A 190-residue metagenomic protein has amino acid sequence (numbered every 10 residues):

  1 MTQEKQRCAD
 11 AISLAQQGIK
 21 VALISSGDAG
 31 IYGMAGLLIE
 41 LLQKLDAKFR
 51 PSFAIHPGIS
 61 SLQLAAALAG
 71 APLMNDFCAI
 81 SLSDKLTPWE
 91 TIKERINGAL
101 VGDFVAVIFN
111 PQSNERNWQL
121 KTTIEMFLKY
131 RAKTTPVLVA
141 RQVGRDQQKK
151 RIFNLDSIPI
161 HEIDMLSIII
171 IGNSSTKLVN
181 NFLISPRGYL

Functional and structural regions predicted by a protein language model:
M1-F53, P159: Class I S-adenosyl-L-methionine
M1-R7, C78-L86, Y189-L190: Short, acidic/turn-prone active-site loops that include or flank metal/cofactor- and phosphate-binding residues
T2-Q6, A29, G33, S60 (+3 more regions): Conserved active-site and cofactor/substrate-binding residues in soluble primary-metabolism enzymes
C8-A11, L64-A66, D146-F153: Short, solvent-exposed polar/charged micro-motifs at secondary-structure junctions
S13-Q17, Q43, A67-M74, N97 (+3 more regions): Generic secondary-structure signature for well-ordered alpha-helical cores
K20-V21, V101-L190: A contiguous loop/helix-start segment that scaffolds small-molecule binding in enzyme catalytic cores
S26, L82-D84, N110, Q142: Cofactor-binding loop segments of dinucleotide-utilizing enzymes, especially the Rossmann-like FAD- and NAD(P)+-binding
I31-G102: Class I SAM-dependent methyltransferase SAM-binding "motif I" and its flanking Rossmann-like core
